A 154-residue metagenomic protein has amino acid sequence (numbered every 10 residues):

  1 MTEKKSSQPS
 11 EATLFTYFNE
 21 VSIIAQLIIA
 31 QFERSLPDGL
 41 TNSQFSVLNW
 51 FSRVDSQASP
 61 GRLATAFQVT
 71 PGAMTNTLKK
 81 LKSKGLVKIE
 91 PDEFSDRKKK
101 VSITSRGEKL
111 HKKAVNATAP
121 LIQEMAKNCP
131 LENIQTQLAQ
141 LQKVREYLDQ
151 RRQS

Functional and structural regions predicted by a protein language model:
M1-D38: N-terminal leader segment of winged-helix/HTH proteins
T13, L36, S43-Q44, R106 (+1 more regions): N-terminal positioning helix adjacent to the helix-turn-helix/winged-helix DNA-binding module
N19, S46-W50, T75-T77: Base-recognition residues in the alpha-helical recognition helix of bacterial helix-turn-helix
A30-T70: N-terminal helix-turn-helix DNA-binding core of bacterial DNA-binding proteins
P37-T41, A73-N76, K80, P130: Short glycine/proline-centered loop/turn elements that form peptide/ligand docking sites
D55-E108: Canonical helix-turn-helix DNA-binding module
K113-S154: Terminal interaction helix/tail motif
